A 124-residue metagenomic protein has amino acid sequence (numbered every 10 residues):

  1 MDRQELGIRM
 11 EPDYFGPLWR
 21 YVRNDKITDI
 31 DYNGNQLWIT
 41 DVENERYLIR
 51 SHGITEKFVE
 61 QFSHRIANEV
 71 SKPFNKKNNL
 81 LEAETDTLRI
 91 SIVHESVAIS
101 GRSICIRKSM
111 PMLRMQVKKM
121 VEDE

Functional and structural regions predicted by a protein language model:
M1-K77, T85: N-terminal accessory targeting/assembly segments
R46-E124: P-loop NTP-binding catalytic core
